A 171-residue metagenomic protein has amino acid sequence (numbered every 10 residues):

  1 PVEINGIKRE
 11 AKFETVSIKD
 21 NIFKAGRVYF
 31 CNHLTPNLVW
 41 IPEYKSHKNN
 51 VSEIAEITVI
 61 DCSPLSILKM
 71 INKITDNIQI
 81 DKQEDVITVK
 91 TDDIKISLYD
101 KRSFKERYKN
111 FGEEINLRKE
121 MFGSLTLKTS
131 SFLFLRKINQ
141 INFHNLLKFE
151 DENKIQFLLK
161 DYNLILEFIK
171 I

Functional and structural regions predicted by a protein language model:
P1-I171: Glyoxalase I/VOC metalloenzyme domain signal
